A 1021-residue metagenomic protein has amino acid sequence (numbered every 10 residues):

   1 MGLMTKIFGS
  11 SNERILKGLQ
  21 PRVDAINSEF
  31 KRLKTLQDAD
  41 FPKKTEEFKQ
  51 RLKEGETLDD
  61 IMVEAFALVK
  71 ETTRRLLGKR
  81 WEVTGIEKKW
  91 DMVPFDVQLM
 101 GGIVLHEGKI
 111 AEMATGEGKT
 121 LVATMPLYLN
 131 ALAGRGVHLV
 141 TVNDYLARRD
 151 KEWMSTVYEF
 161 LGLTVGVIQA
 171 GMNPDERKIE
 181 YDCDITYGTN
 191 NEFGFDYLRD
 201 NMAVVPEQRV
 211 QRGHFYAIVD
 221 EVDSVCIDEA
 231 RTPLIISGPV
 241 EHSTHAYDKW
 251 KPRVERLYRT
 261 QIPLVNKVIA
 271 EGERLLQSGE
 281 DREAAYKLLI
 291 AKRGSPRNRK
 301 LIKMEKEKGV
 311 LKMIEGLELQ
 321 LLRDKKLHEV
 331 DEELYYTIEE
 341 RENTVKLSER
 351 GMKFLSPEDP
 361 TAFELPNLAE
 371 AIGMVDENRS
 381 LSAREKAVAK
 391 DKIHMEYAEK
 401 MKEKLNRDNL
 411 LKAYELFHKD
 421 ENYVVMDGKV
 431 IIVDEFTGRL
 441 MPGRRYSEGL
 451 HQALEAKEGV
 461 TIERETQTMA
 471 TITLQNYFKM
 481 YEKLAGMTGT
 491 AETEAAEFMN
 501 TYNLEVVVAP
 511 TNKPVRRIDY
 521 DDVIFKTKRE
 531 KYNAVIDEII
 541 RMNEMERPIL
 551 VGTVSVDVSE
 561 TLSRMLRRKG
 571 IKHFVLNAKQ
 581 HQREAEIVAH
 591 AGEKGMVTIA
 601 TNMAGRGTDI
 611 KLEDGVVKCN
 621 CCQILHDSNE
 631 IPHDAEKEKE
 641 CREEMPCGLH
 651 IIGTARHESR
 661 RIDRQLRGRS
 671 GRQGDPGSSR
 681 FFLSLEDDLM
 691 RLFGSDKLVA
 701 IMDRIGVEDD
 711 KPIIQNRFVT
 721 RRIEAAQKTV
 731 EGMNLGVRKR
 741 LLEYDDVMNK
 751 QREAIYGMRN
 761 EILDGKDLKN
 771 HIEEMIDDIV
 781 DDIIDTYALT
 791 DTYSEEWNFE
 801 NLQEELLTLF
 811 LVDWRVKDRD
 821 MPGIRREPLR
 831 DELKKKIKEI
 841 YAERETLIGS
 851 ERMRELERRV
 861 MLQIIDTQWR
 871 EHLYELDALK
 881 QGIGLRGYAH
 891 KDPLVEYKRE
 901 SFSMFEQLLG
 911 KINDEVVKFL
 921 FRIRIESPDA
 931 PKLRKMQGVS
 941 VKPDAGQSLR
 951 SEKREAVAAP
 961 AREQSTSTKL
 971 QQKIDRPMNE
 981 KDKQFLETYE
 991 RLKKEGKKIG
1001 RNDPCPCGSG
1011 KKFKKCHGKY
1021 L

Functional and structural regions predicted by a protein language model:
M1-G706, G757, E774, D778: Conserved P-loop NTPase motor core
E29-R32, K483, E743, P893 (+1 more regions): Residues marking the start of alpha-helices
G108, G1000-N1002: Short coil/loop residues immediately preceding or within conserved phosphate-binding loops of NTP-utilizing enzyme
E307-K308, R379-K386, T527, S555 (+7 more regions): Intrinsic-disorder/low-complexity, polar/charged segments
N406, Y423-I431, T437-R445, Q673-G674 (+5 more regions): Extended, charged helical/alpha-beta scaffold domains that provide interaction surfaces
K994-G1000: Short, flexible, mixed-charge glycine/proline-rich loop motifs that serve as phosphate/nucleic-acid-contacting
C1005: Short cysteine-rich clusters marking metal-coordination/redox-active sites
G1008-G1010: Extracellular repeat turn/loop positions enriched in glycine and acidic/polar residues, especially those that create
